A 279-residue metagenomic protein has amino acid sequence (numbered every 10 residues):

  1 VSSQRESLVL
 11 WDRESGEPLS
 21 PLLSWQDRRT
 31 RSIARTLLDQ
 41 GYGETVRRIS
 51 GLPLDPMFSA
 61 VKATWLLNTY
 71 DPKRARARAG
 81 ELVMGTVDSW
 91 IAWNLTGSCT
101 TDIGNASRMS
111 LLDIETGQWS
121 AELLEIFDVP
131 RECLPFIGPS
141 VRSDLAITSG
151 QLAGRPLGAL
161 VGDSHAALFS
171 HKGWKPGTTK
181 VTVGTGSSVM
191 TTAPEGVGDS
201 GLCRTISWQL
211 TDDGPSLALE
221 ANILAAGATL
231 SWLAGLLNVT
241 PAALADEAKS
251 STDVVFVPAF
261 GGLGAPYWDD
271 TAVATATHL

Functional and structural regions predicted by a protein language model:
V1-S20, E44, R48, P135-P139 (+2 more regions): N-terminal glycine/serine-rich phosphate-binding loop of ATP-dependent small-molecule kinases, especially carbohydrate
Q4, G138-L145, S164-A167: Short acidic loop-to-helix transition motifs that present clustered carboxylates
D12-P21, P194-L202: A glycine- and small-aliphatic-rich helix-loop capping segment at beta-alpha/alpha-beta transitions that lines
L19-S20, P53, N105-L111: Glycine-rich phosphate-binding loop of ATP-grasp-fold ATP-dependent ligases
D27: Carbohydrate-associated surface elements
R31, L37-G51, P56-T100, L111-A121 (+2 more regions): Active-site core segments that coordinate phosphate-bearing ligands/cofactors across diverse enzyme families
G85, D102-A106, L134-F136: Conserved alpha/beta enzyme-core scaffolds, especially Rossmann-like or related mixed alpha/beta domains that build
L134-S143, A245-K249: Short linear loop/turn motifs
